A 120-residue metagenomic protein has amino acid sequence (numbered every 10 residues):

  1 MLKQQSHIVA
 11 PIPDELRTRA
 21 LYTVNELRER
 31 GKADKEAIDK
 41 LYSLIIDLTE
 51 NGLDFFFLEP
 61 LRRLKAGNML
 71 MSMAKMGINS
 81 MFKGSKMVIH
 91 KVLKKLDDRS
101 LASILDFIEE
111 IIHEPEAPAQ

Functional and structural regions predicted by a protein language model:
M1-Q120: Protein-protein interaction and targeting regions used for scaffolding, dimerization, and localization
